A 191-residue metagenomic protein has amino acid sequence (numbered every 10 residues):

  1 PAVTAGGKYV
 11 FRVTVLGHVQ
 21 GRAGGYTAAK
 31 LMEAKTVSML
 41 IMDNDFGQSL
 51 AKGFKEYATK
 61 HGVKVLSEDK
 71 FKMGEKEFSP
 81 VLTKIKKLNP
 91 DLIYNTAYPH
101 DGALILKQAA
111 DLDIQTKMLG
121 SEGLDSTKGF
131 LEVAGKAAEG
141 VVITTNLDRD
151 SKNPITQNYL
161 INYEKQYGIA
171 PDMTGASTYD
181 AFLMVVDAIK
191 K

Functional and structural regions predicted by a protein language model:
P1-E68, K117-V142, D150: Extracytoplasmic ligand/sensor domains, especially the bilobed periplasmic-binding protein
P1-G7, V13, F71-F78, Y98-A103: Beta-alpha junction/loop-to-helix N-cap segments that form part of ligand/metal-binding clefts
K8-T14, T83, I143-D150, Y167-D172 (+1 more regions): Second-shell loop/turn segments in exported
Q20-A23, Q48, K70-K84, N153-Q157: Structural motif
S38-I41, N89-P99, I105, T116-S121 (+1 more regions): Periplasmic-binding protein-like
L40-S49, A97-H100, D148-R149, P171-S177: Extracytoplasmic "Venus flytrap"
F78, N89, M184-K191: Extracellular/periplasmic bilobal clamshell ligand-binding domains
L106-Y179: Extracellular/periplasmic periplasmic-binding protein-like sensory domains
